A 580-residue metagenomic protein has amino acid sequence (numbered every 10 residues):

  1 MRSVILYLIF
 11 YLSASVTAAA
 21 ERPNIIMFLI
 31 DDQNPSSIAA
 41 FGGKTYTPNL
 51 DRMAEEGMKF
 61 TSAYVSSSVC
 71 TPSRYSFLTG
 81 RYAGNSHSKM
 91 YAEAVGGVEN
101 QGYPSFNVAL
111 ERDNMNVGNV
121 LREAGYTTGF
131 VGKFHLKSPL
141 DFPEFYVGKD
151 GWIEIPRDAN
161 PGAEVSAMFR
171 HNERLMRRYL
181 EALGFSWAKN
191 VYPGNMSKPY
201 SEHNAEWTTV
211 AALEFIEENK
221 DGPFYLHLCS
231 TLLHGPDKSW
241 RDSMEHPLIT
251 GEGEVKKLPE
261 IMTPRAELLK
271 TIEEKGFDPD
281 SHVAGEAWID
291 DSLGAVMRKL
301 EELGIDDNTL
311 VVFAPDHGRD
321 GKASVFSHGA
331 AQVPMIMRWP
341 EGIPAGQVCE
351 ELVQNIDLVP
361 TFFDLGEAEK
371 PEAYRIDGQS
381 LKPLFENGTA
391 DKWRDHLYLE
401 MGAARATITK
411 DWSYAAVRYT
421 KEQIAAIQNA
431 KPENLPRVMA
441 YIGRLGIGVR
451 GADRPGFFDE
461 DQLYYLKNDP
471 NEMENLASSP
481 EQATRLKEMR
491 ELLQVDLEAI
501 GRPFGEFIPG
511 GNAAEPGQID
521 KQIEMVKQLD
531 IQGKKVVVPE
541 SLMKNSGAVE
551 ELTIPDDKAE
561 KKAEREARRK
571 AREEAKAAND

Functional and structural regions predicted by a protein language model:
I5-S15: Bacterial N-terminal signal peptides
E21-I26, E56-T61, E123-G129, N219-L226 (+3 more regions): Loop/turn elements at helix/coil->beta-strand transitions in domains of secreted/extracellular proteins
P23, I30-T45, V165-V359, F363-R375 (+8 more regions): Active-site-proximal cap/lid insertion segments
M27-F28, N34-F130, L136-F145, K149: Active-site segment of extracytoplasmic enzymes that catalyze sulfate/phosphate-ester chemistry
T47-P48, F77, K133, K137-F142 (+5 more regions): Polar, surface-exposed loop/tail segments that function as active-site lids or cofactor/substrate-recognition elements
G118, F215, A403-I408, Y414 (+1 more regions): Short, surface-exposed beta-strand/loop micro-motifs that present aromatic residues
G132-F134, L228-L232, A314-P315, M401 (+1 more regions): Short, well-ordered beta-to-alpha junction loops that form the rim of enzyme active sites and present histidine/acidic
A404, T409-V438: Acidic, glycine-rich loop-and-strand cores that form catalytic or ligand-binding grooves in diverse globular domains
